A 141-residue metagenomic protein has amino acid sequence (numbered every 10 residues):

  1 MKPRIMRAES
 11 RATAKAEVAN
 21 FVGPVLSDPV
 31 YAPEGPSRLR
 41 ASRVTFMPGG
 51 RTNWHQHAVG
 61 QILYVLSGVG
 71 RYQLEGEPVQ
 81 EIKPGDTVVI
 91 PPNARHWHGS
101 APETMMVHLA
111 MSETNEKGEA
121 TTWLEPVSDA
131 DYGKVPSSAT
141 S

Functional and structural regions predicted by a protein language model:
M1-R38, A120-S141: A short, N-terminal "cap"/entry segment at the start of jelly-roll beta-barrel domains of the cupin/DSBH fold
R43-M47, Q56-Q73, M111-T114: Short, conserved beta-strand element in jelly-roll/cupin
G50: Phosphate-centric recognition/catalysis
N53: N-terminal glycine-rich beta->alpha transition that marks the start or flank of a dinucleotide-binding site
I62, V89, E103-T122: A short hydrophobic beta-strand segment most commonly corresponding to one strand of the jelly-roll/cupin
G76-N93: Short acidic-glycine-tyrosine-enriched beta hairpin
G99-A101: Asparagine-centered strand-capping/turn motif at beta-strand->loop junctions
